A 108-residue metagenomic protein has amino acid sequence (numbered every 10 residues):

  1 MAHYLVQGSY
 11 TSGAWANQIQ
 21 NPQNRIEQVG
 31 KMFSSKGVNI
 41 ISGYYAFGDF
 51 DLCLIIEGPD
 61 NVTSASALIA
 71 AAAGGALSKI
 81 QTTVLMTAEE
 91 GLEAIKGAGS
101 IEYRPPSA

Functional and structural regions predicted by a protein language model:
M1-A108: A compositional/biophysical signature of low hydrophobicity enriched in polar/charged and small residues
